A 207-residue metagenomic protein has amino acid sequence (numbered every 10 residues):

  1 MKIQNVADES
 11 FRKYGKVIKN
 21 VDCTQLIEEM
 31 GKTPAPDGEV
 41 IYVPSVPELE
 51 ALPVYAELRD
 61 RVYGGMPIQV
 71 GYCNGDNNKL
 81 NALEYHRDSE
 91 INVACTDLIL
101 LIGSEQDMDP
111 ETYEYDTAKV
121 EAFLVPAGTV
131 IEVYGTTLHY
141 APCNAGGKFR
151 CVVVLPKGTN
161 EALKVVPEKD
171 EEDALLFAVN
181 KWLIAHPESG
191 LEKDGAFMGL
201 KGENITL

Functional and structural regions predicted by a protein language model:
M1-A127, Y140-L207: Active-site region of the double-stranded beta-helix
A127-V130, G135-T136: Tight coil/turn sites that cap or link beta-strands
